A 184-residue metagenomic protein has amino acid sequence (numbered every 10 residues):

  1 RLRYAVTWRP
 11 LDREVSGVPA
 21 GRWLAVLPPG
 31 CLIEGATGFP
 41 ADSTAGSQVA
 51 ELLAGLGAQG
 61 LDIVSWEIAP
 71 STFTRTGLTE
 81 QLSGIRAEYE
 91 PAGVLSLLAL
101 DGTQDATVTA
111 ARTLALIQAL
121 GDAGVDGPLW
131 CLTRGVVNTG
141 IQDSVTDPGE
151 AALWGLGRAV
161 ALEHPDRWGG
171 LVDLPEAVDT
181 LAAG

Functional and structural regions predicted by a protein language model:
R1-L114, G169-G184: Flexible, low-complexity flanking/linker segments at catalytic domain boundaries
G35, G121, I141-Q142: Short glycine-/acidic-enriched loop or helix-start segments at secondary-structure transitions that form or flank
E51-G55, A119, A159: Rossmann-fold NAD(P)-dependent oxidoreductase module
Q59-L61, A87-Y89, G121-P128, E163-R167: Secondary-structure transition/capping motifs at alpha-helix termini and the adjoining loop/turn into the next element
A99-G102, V136-G140, A161: Active-site proximal helix/loop that lines the substrate pocket of Rossmann-like NAD(P)-dependent oxidoreductase domains
T107-G127, L132: Amphipathic alpha-helical dimer-interface segment in Rossmann-like NAD(P)H-dependent oxidoreductases
T113-L116, G149-A161, P165: Conserved catalytic Lys-bearing alpha helix of Rossmann-like short-chain dehydrogenase/reductases
W130-G157: Catalytic loop of short-chain dehydrogenase/reductase
